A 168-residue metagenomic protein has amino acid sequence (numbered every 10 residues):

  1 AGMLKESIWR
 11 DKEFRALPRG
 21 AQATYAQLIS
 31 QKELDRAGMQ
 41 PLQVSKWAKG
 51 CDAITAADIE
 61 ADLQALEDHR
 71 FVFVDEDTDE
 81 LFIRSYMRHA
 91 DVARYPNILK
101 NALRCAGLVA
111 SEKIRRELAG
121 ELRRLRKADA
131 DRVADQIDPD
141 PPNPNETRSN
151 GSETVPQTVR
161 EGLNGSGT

Functional and structural regions predicted by a protein language model:
G2-A16: Short, Lys/Arg-enriched N-terminal segment that forms or immediately precedes the first helix of a structured domain
L4-K5, Q40, A102: Generic preference for hydrophobic/aromatic residues in regular secondary structure cores
K12-G20, S30-A90: Winged helix-turn-helix DNA-binding recognition segment
A57, V92-T168: Charged low-complexity intrinsically disordered patches
